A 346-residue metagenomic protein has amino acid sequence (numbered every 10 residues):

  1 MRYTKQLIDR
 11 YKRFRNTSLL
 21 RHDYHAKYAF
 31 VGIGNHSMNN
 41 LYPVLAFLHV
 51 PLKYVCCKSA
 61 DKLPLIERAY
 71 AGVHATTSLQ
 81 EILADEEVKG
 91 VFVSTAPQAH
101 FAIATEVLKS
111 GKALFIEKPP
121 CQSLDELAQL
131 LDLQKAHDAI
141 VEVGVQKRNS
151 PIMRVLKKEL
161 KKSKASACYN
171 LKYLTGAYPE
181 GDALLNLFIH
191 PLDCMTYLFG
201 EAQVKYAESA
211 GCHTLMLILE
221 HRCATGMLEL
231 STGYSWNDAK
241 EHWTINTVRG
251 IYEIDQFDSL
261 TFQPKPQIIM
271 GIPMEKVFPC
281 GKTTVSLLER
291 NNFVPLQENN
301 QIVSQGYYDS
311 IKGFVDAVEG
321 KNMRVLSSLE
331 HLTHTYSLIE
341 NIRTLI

Functional and structural regions predicted by a protein language model:
M1-D23, G90-F92, A139, N299-Q301 (+1 more regions): C-terminal helix-rich "cap/oligomerization" subdomain common to oxidoreductases
M1-Y70: N-terminal Rossmann-like dinucleotide-binding module
R2-R13, N186-P266, M270, Y308-K321 (+1 more regions): Contiguous beta-strand/loop segments that form the cofactor/metal-binding neighborhood of enzyme cores
K58-K62, W236, P279, T284-L288 (+1 more regions): Active-site loop of classical SDR/Rossmann-like NAD(P)-dependent oxidoreductases, centered on the catalytic Tyr-X3-Lys
Y70-L131: Beta-loop-alpha module in the N-terminal Rossmann-like domain of NAD(P)-dependent dehydrogenases, especially those
Q98, C121-G181: A contiguous active-site-proximal alpha/beta segment in oxidoreductase catalytic domains
I116-E117, V141-V143, I254: Hydrophobic residues in well-ordered beta-strands that form the structural core
G144-P151, Y173-K205, S310, H331: Mid-domain beta-loop-alpha active-site segment that forms a flexible, acidic cofactor/metal-binding surface
